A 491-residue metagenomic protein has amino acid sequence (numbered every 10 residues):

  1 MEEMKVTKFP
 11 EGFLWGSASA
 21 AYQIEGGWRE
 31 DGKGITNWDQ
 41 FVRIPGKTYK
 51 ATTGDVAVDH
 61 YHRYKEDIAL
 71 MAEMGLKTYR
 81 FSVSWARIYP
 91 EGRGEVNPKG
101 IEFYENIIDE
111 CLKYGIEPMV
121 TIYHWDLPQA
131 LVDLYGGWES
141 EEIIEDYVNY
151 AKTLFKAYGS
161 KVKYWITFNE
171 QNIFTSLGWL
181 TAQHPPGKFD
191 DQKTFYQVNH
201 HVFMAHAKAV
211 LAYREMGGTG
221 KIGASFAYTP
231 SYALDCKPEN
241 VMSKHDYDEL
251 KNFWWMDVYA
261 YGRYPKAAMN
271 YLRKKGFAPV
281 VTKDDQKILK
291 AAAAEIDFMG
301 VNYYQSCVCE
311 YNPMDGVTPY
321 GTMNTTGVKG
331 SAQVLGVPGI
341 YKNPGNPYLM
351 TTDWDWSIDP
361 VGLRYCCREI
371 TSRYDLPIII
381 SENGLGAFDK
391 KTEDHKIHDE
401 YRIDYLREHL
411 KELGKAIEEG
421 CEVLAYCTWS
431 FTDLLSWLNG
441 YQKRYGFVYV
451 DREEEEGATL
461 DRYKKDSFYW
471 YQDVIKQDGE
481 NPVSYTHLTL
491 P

Functional and structural regions predicted by a protein language model:
E2-T48, E91-R93, I101-S484: Active-site region of glycoside hydrolase catalytic domains
A18-A20, S82-A86: Acidic/polar N-terminal loop/beta-strand segments that form early-domain functional surfaces
I35-A69: Aromatic- and Gly/Pro-rich amphipathic surface segment
R63-V83: Catalytic domains of carbohydrate-active enzymes, especially glycoside hydrolases
W85-V96: Glycine-rich, proline-tolerant flexible connector loops at the mouths of alpha/beta enzymes
Y485-P491: Conserved small/polar residues in nucleotide/adenosyl-binding loops
